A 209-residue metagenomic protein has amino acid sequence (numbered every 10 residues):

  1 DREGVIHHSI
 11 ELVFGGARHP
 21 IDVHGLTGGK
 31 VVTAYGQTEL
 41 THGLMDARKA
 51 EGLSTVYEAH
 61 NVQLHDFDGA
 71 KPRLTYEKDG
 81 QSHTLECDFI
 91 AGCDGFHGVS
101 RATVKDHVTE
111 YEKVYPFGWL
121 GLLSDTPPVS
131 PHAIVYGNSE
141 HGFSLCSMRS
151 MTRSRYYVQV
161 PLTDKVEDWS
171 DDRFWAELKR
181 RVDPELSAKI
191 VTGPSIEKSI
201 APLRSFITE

Functional and structural regions predicted by a protein language model:
D1-E51, Q63-G69: Active-site-adjacent segment of FAD-dependent monooxygenases/related oxidoreductases
D46, L53, Y57-I207: Conserved FAD-binding catalytic core of PHBH/FMO-like flavoproteins
